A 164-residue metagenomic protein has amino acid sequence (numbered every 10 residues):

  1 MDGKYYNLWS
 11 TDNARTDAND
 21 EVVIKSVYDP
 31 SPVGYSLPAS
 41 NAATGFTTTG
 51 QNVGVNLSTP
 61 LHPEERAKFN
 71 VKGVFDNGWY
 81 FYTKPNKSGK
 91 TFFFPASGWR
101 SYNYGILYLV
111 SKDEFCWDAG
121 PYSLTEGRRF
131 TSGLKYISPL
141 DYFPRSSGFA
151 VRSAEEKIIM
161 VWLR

Functional and structural regions predicted by a protein language model:
D2-R164: C-terminal, surface-exposed recognition/capping segments
